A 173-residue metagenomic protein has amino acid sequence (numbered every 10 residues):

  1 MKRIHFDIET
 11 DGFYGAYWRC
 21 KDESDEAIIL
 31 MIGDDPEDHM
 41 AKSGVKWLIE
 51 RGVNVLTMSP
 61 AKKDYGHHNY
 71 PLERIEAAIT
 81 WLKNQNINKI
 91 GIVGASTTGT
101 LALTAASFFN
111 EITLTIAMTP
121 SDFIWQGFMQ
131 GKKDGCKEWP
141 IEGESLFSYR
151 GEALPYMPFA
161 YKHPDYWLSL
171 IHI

Functional and structural regions predicted by a protein language model:
M1-E23: N-terminal cap/lid segment of alpha/beta-hydrolase-fold proteins
D25-G33: Short beta-strand element of the alpha/beta-hydrolase
I29, L56-M58, V93, A117: Structural recognition of the beta-strand scaffold that forms the well-ordered cores of secreted hydrolase catalytic
I32-Y65: Short substrate-entry loop that stabilizes the transition state in hydrolases
E37, T80-L154, Y161-W167: Primarily recognizes the serine-hydrolase "nucleophile elbow" in alpha/beta-hydrolase and SGNH/GDSL folds
K42, K46, E73-E76, T80 (+1 more regions): Amphipathic, non-transmembrane alpha-helical secondary structure
S59-G91: Catalytic nucleophile-loop/oxyanion-hole region of alpha/beta-hydrolase and closely related hydrolase-like folds
I171-I173: Conserved small/polar residues in nucleotide/adenosyl-binding loops
